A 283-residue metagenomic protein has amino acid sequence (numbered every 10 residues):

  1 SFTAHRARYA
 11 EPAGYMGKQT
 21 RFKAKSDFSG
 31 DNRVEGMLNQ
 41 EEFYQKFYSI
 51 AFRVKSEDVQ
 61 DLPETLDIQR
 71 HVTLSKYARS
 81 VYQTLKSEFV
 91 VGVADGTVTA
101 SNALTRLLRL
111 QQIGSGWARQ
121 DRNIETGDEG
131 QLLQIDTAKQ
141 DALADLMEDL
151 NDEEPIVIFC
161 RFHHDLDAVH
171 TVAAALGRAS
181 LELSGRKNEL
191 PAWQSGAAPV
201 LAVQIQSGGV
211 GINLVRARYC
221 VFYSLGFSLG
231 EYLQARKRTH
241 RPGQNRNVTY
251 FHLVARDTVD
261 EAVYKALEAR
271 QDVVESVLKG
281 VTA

Functional and structural regions predicted by a protein language model:
S1-E125, E129-L132, D136-A138, A144-E153 (+2 more regions): Inter-lobe coupling linker of SF2 helicases/translocases
A10, K76-A78, H164-D165, S207-G209 (+3 more regions): Conserved nucleotide-binding/hydrolysis micro-motifs of P-loop NTPases
D136, R161-H163: Helix N-cap/beta->alpha junction signal
M147, I156-V157, A192-W193, A198 (+4 more regions): A generic "structured core" feature
P155-F159, D167-G208: Conserved helicase ATPase core of P-loop NTP-dependent helicases/translocases
F159, V203-Q204, F222-S224, L253-V254: Conserved beta-strand segments of the P-loop GTPase G domain that flank and frequently precede/overlap
I212-L225, T249-H252: A short beta-strand element within the Helicase C-terminal
F227-A283: A conserved SF2-helicase RecA2
